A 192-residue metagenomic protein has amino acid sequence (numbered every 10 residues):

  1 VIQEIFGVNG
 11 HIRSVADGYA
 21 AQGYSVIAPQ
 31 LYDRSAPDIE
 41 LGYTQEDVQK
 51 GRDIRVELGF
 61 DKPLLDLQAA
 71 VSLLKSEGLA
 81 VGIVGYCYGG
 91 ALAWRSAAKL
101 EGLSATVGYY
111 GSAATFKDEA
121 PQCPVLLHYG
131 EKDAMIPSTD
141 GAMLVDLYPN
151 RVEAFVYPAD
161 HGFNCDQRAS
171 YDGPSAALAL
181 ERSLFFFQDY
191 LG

Functional and structural regions predicted by a protein language model:
V1-G192: N-terminal cap/leader regions of alpha/beta-hydrolase-fold enzymes, predominantly small-molecule hydrolases
